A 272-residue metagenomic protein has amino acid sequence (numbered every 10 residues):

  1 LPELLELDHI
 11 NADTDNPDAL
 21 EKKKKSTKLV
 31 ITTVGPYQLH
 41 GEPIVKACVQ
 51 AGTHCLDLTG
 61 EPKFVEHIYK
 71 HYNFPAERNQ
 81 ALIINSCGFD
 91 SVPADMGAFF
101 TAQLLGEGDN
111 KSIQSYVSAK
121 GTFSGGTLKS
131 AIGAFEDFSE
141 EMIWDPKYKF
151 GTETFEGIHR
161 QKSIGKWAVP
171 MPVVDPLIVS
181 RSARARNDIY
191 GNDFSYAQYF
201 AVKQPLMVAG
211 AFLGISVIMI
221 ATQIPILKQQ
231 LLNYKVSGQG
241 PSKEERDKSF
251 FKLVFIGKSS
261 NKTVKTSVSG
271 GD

Functional and structural regions predicted by a protein language model:
P2-I10, N79-A81: A short helix-to-beta-strand connector/capping loop
I10-L29, T33-H40: Conserved Rossmann-fold cofactor-binding substructure of NAD(P)-dependent oxidoreductases
K28-L29, H54, V264: Structural motif
P36, V45-V65: ADP-ribose/adenylate-binding Rossmann-like module
G41, T59-A81: Rossmann-fold NAD(P)-binding glycine/threonine-rich loop
D57, I83-N85, S115: General beta-strand structural signal in soluble alpha/beta enzymes
P62-F64, G88-D95: Gly/Ser/Thr-rich loops at beta-strand to alpha-helix junctions that form or flank small-molecule/cofactor-binding
Q80, Q103-D272: C-terminal catalytic/substrate-binding lobe primarily of soluble NAD(P)-dependent oxidoreductases
